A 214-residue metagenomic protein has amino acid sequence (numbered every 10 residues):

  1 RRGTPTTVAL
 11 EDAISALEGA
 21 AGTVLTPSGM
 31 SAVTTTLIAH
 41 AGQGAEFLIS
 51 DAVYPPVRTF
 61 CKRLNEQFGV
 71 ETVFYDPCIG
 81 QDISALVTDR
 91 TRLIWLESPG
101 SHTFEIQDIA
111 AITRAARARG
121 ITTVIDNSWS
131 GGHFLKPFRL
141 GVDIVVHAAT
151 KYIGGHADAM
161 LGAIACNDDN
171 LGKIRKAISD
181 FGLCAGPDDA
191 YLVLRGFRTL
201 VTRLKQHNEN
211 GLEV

Functional and structural regions predicted by a protein language model:
R1-A16, A21: A glycine-/small-polar-enriched, mobile loop at the entrance of the PLP active site in fold-type I
T23-V214: Conserved PLP-enzyme active-site core in the AAT-like
